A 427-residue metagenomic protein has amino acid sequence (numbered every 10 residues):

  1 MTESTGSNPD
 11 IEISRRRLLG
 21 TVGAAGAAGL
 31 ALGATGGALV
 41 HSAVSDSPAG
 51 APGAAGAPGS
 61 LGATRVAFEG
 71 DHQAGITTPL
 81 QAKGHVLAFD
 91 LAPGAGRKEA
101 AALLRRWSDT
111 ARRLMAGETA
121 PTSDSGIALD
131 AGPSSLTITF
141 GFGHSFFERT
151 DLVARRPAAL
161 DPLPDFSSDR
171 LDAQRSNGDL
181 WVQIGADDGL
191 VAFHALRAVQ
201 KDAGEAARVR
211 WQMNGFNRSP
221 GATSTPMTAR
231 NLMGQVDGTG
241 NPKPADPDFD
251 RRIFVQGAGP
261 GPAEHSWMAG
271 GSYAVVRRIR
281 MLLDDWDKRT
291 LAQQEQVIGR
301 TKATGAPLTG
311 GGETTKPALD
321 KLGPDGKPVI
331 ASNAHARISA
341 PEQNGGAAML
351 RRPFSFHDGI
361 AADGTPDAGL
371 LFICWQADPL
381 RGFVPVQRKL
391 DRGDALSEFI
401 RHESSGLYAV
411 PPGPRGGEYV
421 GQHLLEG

Functional and structural regions predicted by a protein language model:
E3, E12, R17-G427: Long, histidine/aromatic-enriched segments associated with O2/redox biology
